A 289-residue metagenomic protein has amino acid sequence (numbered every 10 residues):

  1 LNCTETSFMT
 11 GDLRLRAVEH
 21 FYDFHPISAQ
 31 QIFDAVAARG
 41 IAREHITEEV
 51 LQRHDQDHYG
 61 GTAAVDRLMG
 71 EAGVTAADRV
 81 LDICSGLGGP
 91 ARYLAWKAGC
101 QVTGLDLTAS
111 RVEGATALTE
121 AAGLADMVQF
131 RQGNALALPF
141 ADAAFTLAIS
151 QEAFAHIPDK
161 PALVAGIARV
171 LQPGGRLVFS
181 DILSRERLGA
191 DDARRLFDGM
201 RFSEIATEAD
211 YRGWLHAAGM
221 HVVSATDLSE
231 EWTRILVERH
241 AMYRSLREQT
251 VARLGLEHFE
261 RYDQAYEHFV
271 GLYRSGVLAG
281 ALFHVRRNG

Functional and structural regions predicted by a protein language model:
N2-A38: N-terminal auxiliary segments of SAM/dcSAM-dependent transferases
I41-H45, H58-D78: Conserved alpha-helix/loop element of class I SAM-dependent methyltransferases that forms part of the SAM/SAH-binding
R79-A137: Class I SAM-dependent methyltransferase SAM/SAH-binding core
L136-L147: A short acidic, Gly/Pro-enriched loop at the edge of an enzyme's catalytic core that lines a small-molecule cofactor
P161-R176: A short glycine-rich, Lys/Arg-flanked "PGG" loop and its adjoining helix->strand segment in the class I
I182-F202: Short, glycine-/aromatic-enriched active-site segment of Class I SAM-dependent methyltransferases
E204-G219: Short alpha-helix
T226-G289: Conserved Class I S-adenosyl-L-methionine
